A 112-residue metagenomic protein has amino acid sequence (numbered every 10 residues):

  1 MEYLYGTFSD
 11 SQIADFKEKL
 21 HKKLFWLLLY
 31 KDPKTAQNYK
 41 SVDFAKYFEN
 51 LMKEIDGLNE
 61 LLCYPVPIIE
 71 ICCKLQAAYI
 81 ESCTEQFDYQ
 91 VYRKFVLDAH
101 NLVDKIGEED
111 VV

Functional and structural regions predicted by a protein language model:
M1, F48, E109-V112: Short intrinsically disordered terminal tails
M1-V42, V96-K105: Short terminal alpha-helical segments
L4, F8, I55, N59-L62 (+1 more regions): Generic preference for well-ordered secondary structure
K22-C73: Amphipathic alpha-helical interaction modules
C72-V112: Amphipathic alpha-helical binding modules
